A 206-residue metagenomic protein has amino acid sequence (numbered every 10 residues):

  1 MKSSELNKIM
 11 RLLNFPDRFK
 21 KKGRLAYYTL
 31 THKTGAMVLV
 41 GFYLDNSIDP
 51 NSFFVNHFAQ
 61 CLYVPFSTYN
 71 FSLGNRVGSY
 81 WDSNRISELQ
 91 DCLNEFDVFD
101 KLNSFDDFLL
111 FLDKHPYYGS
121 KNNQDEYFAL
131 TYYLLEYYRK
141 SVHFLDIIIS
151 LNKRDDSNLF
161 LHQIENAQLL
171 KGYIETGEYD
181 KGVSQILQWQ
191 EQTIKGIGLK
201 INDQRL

Functional and structural regions predicted by a protein language model:
K2-K22: Amphipathic alpha-helical segments
R18-H32: A short acidic/basic microdomain associated with nuclease active sites
L30-L206: Intrinsically disordered, low-complexity regulatory regions enriched in serine/threonine/proline and acidic residues
